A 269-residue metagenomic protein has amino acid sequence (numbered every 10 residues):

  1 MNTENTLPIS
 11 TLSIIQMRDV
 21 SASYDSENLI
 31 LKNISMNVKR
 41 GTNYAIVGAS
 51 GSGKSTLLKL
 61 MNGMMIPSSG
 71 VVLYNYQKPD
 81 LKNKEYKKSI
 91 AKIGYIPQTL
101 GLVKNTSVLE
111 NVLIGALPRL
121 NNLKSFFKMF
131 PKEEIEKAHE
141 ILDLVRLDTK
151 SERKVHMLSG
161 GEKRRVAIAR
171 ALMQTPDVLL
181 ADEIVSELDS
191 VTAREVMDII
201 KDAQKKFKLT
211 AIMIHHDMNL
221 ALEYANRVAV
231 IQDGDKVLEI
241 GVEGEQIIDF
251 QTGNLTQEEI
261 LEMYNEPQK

Functional and structural regions predicted by a protein language model:
N62: Helix-to-loop junction immediately C-terminal to a conserved catalytic motif
G70-D80, S89: Conserved ABC transporter NBD signature motif
S125-T149: Conserved ABC ATPase "signature" region
K154-L158, E162: Conserved ABC ATPase signature
L179-D182: Catalytic Walker B motif of ABC-type/P-loop ATPase nucleotide-binding domains
H215-H216: H-loop/switch region of ABC-family ATPase nucleotide-binding domains
D235-P267: Conserved beta-strand-loop-alpha-helix hinge in the C-terminal portion of ABC ATPase nucleotide-binding domains
